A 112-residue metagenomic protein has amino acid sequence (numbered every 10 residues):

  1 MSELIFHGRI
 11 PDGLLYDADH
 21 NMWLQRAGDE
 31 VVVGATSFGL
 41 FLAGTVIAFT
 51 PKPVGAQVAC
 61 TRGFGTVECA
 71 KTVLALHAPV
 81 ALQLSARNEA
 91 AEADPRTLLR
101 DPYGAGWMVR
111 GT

Functional and structural regions predicted by a protein language model:
M1-C60, R96, R100, G104-R110: Acidic, low-complexity mobile loops and tails
N21, G55, H77-A86: Generic structural motif
L40-F41, Q83, A90-A91: Short, charged/polar surface micro-motifs in flexible loops or helix N-caps
T50, Q57, E68-C69, L74-A78: Small beta-strand-rich domains/subdomains or short beta-sheet motifs embedded in larger alpha/beta proteins
V58, F64-G65, L84: Generic structural signal for buried aliphatic residues
G63-T72, A90-A91: Short, charged beta-turn/beta-strand-edge "cap" motif at the junction between a beta-strand and an adjacent loop
L74, V80, W107-V109: Generic beta-strand structural signal
